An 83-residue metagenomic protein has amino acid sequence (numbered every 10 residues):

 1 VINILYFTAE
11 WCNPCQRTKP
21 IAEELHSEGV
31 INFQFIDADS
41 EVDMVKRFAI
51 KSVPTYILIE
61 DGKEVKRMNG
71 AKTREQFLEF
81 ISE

Functional and structural regions predicted by a protein language model:
V1-L25: Local sequence-structure signature of Cys/Sec-based thiol-disulfide redox active-site neighborhoods
Y6-F7, A22, H26, V30-D43: Thiol-based oxidoreductase modules, predominantly thioredoxin-like and allied folds used for disulfide exchange
N13, S40-D43, K72-E75: Short alpha-helical
P20, R47-F48: Chalcogenol-based redox active-site neighborhoods
A38, I50, G70: Conserved strand-loop elements at the edges of beta-sheets that form or border functional pockets
E41, V53, V65: Active-site loop signature of alpha/beta-hydrolase-fold enzymes
F48-I57: Structural micro-motif
E60-E83: Non-catalytic, surface beta->alpha helical segment in thiol-disulfide oxidoreductase systems
